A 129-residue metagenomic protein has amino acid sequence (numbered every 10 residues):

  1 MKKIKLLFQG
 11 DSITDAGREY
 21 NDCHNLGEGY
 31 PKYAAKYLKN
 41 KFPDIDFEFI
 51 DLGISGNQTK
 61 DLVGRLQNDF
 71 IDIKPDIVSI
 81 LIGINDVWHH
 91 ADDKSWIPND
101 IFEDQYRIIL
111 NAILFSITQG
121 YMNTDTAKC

Functional and structural regions predicted by a protein language model:
K2, K32-D46, D61-C129: Alpha-helical cap/lid subdomain in secreted, periplasmic, or secretory-pathway luminal O-acyl-processing enzymes
K2-N25: Short glycine-rich His-centered loop
Q9-D11, S55, I82-I84: Glycine-rich beta-strand-to-loop/alpha-helix junction loops that act as flexible
G17-E28, G53-N57, W88-I97: Acidic/histidine-rich helix-loop elements that form or flank divalent-metal/phosphate-binding sites at the catalytic
D51-G53, D125: Residue-level recognition of beta-strand->loop/alpha-helix junctions
